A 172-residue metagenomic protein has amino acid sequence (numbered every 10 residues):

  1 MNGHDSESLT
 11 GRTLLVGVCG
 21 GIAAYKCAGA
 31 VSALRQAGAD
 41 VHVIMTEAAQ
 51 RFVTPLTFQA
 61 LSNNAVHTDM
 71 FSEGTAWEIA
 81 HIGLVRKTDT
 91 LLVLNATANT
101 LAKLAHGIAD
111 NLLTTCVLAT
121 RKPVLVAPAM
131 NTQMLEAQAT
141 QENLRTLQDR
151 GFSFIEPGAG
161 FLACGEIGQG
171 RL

Functional and structural regions predicted by a protein language model:
M1-L125, N131-L172: A cross-family phosphate/adenosyl-ligand binding-site feature
